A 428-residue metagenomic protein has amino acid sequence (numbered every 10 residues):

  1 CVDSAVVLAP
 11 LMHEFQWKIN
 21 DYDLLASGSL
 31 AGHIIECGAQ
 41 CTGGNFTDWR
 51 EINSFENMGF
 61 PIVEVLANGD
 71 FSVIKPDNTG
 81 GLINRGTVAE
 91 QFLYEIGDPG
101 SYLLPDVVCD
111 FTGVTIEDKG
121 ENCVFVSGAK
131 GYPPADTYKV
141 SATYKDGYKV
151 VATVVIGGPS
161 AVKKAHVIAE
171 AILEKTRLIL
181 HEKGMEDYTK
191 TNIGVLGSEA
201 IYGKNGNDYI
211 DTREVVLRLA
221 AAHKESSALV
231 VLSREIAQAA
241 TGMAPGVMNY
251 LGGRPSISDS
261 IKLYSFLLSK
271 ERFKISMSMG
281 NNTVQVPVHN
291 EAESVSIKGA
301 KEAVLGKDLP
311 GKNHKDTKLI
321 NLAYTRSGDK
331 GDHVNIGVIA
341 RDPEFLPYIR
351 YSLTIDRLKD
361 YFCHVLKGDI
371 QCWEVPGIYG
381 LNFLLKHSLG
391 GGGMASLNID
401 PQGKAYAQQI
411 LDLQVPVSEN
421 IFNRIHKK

Functional and structural regions predicted by a protein language model:
C1-M12, Y324-D342: Conserved phosphate/anionic-ligand binding catalytic regions in large, soluble enzymes, centered on
A5-H13, F46-T47, M58-G59, A67-N68 (+7 more regions): Short acidic, glycine/serine/threonine-rich loops at helix termini
M12-A39, R350-F362: Gly/Ser/Thr-rich active-site loops/lids in small-molecule metabolic enzymes that frequently grip phosphoryl groups
L25-P133, S141: A conserved active-site cap/scaffold subdomain adjacent to cofactor or substrate pockets
T47-D70, G80, P105-E121, E186-Y202 (+4 more regions): A glycine-rich phosphate-binding loop feature that marks nucleotide/adenosyl-phosphate handling sites
P99-N122, A292-A323: Short, Gly/Pro- and small/polar-rich lid/capping loops
G128-D316, K330, I339, P343 (+2 more regions): C-terminal non-catalytic interaction/assembly regions of soluble proteins
G368-K427: Helix-rich interaction surfaces within compact, conserved domain-sized segments that mediate assembly or partner
